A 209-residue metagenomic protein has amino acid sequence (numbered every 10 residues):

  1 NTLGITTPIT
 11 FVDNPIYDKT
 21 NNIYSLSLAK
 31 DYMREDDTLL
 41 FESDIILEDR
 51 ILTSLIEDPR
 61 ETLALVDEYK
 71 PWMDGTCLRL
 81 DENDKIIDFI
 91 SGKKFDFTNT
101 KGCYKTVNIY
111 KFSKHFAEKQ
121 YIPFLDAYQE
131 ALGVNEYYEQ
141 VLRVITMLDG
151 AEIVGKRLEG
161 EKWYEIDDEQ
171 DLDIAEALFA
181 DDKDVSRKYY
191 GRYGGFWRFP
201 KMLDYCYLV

Functional and structural regions predicted by a protein language model:
T2-I5, I145-M147: Short, conserved catalytic or adaptor-binding loops enriched in Gly and charged residues
L3-T76: Conserved beta-loop-beta/alpha segment of the NTase-like Rossmann-fold superfamily that binds/positions NTPs
P8-T10, K85, E152-V154: Conserved beta-strand segments of alpha/beta enzyme cores
I16, S91-K94, G160: Residues that form or immediately flank small-molecule/cofactor binding pockets and catalytic motifs
R34, N83, M147: Residue-level marker of positions within ordered structural domains that often coincide with functionally constrained
E48-Y128: Conserved core of the sugar-phosphate nucleotidyltransferase
C103-L208: Conserved alpha/beta core of the MobA/IspD/sugar-nucleotide pyrophosphorylase nucleotidyltransferase superfamily
